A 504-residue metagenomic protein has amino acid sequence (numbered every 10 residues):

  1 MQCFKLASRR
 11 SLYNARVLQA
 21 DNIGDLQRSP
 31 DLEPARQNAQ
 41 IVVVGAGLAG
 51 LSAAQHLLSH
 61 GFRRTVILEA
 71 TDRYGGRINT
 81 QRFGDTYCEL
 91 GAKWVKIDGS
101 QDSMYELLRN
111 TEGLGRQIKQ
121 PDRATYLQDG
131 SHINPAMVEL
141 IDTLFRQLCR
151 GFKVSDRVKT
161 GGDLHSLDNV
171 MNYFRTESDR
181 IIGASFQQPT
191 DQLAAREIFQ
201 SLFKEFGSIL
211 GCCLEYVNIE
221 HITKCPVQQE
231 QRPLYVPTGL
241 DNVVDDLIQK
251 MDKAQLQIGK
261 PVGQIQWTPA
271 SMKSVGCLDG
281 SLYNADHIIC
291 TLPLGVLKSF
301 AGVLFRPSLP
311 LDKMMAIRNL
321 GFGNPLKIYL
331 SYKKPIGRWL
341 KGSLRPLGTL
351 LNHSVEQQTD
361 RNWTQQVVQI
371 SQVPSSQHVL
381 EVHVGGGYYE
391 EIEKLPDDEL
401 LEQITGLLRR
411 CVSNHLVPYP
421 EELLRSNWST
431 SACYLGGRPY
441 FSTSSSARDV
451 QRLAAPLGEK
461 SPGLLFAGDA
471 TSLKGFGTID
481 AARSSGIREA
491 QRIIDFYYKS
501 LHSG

Functional and structural regions predicted by a protein language model:
Q2-G504: FAD-dinucleotide binding site
